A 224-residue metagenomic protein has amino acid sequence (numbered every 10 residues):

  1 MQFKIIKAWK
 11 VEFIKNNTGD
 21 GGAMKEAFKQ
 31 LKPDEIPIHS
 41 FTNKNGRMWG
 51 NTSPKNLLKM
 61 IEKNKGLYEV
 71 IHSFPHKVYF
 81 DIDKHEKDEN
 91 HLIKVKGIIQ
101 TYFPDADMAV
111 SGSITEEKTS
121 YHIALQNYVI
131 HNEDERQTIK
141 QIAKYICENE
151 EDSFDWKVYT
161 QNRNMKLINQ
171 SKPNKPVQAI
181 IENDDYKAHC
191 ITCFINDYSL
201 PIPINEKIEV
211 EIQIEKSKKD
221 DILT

Functional and structural regions predicted by a protein language model:
M1-G97, F154, V158-Q178, H189-C193 (+3 more regions): DNA replication initiation on ssDNA origins
I38, D105-V110, A179: Short secondary-structure junctions
N64-G66, F103-A109, S153: Short small/polar-residue motifs
P75-F80, A106-E135, N162-I168: Histidine-centered divalent-metal-coordination microenvironment in nucleic-acid enzymes
K87-Y102, T119-F154, P173-C193: Helical (often loop-to-helix) elements that flank the catalytic cores of nucleotide-handling enzymes
E215-T224: N-terminal structured subdomain of primase-like DNA metabolism proteins
